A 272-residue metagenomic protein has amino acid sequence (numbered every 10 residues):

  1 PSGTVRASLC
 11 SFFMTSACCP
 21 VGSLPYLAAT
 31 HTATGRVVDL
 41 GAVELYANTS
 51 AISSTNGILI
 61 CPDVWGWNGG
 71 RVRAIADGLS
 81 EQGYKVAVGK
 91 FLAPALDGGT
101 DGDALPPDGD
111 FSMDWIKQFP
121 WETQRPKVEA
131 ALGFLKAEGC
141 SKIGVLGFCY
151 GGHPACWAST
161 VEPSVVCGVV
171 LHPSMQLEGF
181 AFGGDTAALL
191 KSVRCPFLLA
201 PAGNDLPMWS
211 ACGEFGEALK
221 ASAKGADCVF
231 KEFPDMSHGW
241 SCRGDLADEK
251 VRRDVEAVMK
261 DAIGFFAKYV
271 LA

Functional and structural regions predicted by a protein language model:
P1-F13: Short, Lys/Arg-enriched N-terminal segments with co-localized hydrophobic residues within the first ~10-30 amino acids
F13-A272: N-terminal cap/leader regions of alpha/beta-hydrolase-fold enzymes, predominantly small-molecule hydrolases
